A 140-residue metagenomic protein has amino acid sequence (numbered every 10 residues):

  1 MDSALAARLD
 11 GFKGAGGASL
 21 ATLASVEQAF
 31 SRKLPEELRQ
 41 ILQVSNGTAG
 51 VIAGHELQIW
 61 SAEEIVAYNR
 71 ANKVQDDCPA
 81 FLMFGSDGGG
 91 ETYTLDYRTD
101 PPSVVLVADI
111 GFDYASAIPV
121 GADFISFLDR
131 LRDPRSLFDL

Functional and structural regions predicted by a protein language model:
M1-Y93, R98-T99, R135-L140: A surface-exposed partner-binding patch
V104-A108: Short aromatic-glycine-(Arg/Gly/Cys) micro-motifs in beta-strand/loop hairpins
I110-F112: Flexible glycine/proline-enriched surface loops and loop-helix/loop-strand junctions
Y114-G121, S126-D133: Compact, glycine/acidic-enriched structural inserts
